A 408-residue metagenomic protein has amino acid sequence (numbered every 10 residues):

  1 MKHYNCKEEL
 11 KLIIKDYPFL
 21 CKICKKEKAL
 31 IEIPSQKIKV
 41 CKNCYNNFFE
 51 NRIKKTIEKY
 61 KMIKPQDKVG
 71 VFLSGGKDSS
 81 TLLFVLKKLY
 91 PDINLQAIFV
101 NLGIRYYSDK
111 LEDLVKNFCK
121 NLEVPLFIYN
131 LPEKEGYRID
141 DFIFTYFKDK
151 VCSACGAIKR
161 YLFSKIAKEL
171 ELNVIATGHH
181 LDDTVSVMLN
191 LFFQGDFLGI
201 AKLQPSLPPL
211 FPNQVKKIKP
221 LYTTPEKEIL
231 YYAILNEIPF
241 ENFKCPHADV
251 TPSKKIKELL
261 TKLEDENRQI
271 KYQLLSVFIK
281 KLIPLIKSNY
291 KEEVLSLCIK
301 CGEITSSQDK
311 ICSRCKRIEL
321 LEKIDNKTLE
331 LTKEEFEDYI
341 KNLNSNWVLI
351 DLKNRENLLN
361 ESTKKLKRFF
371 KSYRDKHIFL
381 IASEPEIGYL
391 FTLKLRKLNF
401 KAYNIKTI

Functional and structural regions predicted by a protein language model:
M1-I14, L235-E237, N242-E292: A broadly conserved sequence feature marking short terminus-proximal activation segments in nucleic acid-centric
K2-N190, Q194-A201, K227-L235: ATP-dependent adenylation/nucleotidyltransferase module used to activate substrates
I13-F19, S35-Q36, F48, N213 (+2 more regions): Flanking scaffold residues of small Cys/His-coordinated metal-binding clusters
C21-C24, C41-C44, L297-C301, C312-C315: Short cysteine-rich clusters marking metal-coordination/redox-active sites
K26-E32, F49, E303-S307, R317-L320: Short functional micro-motifs and their immediate structural scaffolds
D183-D265: Catalytic subdomain that performs nucleotidyl-dependent activation
C315, L320-L358: Flexible, polar/low-complexity N-terminal or interdomain linker segments that lie immediately upstream of folded
T363-I408: Catalytic cysteine-centered active loop of the rhodanese-like fold, especially the PTP/DSP P-loop
